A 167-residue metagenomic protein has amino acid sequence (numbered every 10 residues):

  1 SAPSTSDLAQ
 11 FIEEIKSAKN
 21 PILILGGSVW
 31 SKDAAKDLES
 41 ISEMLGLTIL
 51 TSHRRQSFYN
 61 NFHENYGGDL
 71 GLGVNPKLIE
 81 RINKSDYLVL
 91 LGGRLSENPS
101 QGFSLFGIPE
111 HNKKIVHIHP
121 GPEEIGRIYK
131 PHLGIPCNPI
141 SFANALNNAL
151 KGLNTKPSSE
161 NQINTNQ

Functional and structural regions predicted by a protein language model:
S1, A9, E13, N112-Q167: Phosphate/pyrophosphate-binding active-site segments
S1-A2, P99: Glycine/aspartate-rich loop-and-adjacent alpha/beta segment that forms the canonical ThDP
P3, Q10, E14-L88: Anionic-ligand anchoring segments at beta-strand to alpha-helix junctions in alpha/beta enzyme folds, i.e., glycine
G26-G27, S52-R54, G93, I118-P120 (+1 more regions): Cofactor-binding loop segments of dinucleotide-utilizing enzymes, especially the Rossmann-like FAD- and NAD(P)+-binding
D33-D37, N60-N65, P99-F103, G126-K130 (+1 more regions): Short acidic, glycine/serine/threonine-rich loops at helix termini
A35-G46, F103-I108, L133-G134, G152: Short, solvent-exposed amphipathic alpha-helical segments in soluble enzyme and RNA/protein-processing domains
R55-N60, S96-E97, P122-G126, F142-A143: Short gly/pro/ser/thr-enriched loop/turn and capping motifs at secondary-structure boundaries
G71-I125, K130: Phosphate/diphosphate-binding loops
